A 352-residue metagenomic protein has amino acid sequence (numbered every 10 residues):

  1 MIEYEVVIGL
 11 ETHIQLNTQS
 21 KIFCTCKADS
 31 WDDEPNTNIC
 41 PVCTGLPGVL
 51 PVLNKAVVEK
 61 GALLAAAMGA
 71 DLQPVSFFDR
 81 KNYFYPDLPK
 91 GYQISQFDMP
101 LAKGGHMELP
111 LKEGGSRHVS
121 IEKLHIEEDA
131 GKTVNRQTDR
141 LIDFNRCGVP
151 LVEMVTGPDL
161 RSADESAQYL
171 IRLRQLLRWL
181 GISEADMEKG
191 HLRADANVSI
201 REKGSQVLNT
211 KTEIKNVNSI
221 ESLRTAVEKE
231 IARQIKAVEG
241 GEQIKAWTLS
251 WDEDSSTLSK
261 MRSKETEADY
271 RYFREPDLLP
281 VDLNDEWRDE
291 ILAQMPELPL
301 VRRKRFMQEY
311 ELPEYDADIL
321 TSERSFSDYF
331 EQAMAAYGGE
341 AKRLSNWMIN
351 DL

Functional and structural regions predicted by a protein language model:
M1-E297, E314, A336-E340, N350: Basic, nucleic-acid-interacting segments
E297-A333: Long, charged low-complexity interaction segments
D316, Y329, E340-M348: Residue-level detector of well-ordered alpha-helical segments, enriched for hydrophobic/aromatic packing positions
